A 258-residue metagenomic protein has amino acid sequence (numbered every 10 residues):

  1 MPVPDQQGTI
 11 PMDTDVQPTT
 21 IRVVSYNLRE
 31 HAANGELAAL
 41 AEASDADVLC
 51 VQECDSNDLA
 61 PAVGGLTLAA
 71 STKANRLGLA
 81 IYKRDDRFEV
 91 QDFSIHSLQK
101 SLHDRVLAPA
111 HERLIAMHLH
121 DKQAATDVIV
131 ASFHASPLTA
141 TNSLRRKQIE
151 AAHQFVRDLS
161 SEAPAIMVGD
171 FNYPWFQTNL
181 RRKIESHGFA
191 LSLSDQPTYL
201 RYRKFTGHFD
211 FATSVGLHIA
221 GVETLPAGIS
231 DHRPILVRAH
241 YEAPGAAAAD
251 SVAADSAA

Functional and structural regions predicted by a protein language model:
P2-H31, P164: Mobile, glycine- and charge-enriched loop segments and immediately flanking short secondary-structure elements within
P2-M12, F93, R157-A163, F171-A258: Metal-dependent phosphoester-hydrolase catalytic domains
V3-P4, V48-D127, F133, L225-P226: Structured beta-strand-rich core segments of catalytic domains in phosphoester-bond hydrolases
R22-A32, Q99-A108, L138-N142: Acidic/histidine-rich helix-loop elements that form or flank divalent-metal/phosphate-binding sites at the catalytic
R22-L28, L37-A60, Y82, M117 (+5 more regions): Active-site beta-strand/loop signature of hydrolases that rely on acidic residues for catalysis
H31-G35, R76, T206: Structural motif corresponding to alpha-helix initiation and N-cap regions
E42-D45, R87, A124-D127, L159 (+3 more regions): Alpha-helix termination/capping residues and helix-transition junctions
S132-A152, W175-I184, S192: Active-site-proximal segments of metal-dependent phosphoesterases and phosphodiesterases across multiple
